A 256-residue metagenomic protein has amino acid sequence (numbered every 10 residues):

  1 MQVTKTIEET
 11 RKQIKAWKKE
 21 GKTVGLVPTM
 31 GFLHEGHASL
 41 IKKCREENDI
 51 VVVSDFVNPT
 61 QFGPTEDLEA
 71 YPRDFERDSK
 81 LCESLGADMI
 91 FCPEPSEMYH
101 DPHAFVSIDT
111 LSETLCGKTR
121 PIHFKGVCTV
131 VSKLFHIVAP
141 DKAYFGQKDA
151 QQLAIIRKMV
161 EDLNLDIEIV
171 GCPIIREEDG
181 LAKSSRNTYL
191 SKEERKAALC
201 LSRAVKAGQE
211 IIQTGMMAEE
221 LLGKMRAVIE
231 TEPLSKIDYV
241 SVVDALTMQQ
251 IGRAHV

Functional and structural regions predicted by a protein language model:
Q2-K236, V243-T247, I251-G252: Nucleotidyltransferase catalytic core that binds NTPs
A254-V256: Conserved small/polar residues in nucleotide/adenosyl-binding loops
